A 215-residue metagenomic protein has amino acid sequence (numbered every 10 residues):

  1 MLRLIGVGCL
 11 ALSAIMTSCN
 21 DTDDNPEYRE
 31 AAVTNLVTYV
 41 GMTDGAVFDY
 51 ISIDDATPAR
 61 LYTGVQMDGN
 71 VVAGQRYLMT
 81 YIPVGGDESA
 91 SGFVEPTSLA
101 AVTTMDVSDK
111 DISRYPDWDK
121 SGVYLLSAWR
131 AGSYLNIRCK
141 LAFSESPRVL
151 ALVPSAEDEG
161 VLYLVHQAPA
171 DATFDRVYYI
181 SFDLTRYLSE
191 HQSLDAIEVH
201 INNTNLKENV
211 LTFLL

Functional and structural regions predicted by a protein language model:
M1-G6: Bacterial N-terminal signal peptides that target proteins for export
I15-S18: C-terminal motif of bacterial Sec signal peptides marking the signal peptidase cleavage site
N20-D23: Bacterial signal peptide processing site
R29-L215: First exposed extracellular module after export/assembly in secreted or surface-exposed proteins
